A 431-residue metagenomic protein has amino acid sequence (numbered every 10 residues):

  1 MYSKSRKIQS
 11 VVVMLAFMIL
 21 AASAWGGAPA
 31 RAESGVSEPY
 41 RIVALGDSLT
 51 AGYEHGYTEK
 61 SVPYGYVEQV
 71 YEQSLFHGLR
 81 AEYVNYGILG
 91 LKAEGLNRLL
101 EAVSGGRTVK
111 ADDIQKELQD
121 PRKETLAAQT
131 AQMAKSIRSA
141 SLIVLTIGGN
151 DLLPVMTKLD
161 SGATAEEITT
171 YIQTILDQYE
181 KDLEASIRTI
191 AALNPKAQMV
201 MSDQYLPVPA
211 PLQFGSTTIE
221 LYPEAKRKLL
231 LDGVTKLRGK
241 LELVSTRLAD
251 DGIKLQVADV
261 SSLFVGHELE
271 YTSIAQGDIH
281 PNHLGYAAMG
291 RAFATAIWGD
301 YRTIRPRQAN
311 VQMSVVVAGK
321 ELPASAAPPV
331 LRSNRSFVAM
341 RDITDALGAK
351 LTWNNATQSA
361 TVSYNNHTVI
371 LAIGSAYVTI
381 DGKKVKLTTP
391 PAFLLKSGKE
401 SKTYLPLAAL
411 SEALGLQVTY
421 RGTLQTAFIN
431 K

Functional and structural regions predicted by a protein language model:
Y2-A32: Sec-dependent N-terminal signal peptides of Gram-positive bacterial secreted proteins and lipoproteins
W25-A32, R291, T295-K431: Primary recognition of N-terminal secretory signal peptides and signal-anchoring hydrophobic helices
R31-E38, K123-I143, I187-K196: Short amphipathic alpha-helices and their capping/turn segments at secondary-structure boundaries
R31-L100: Serine-esterase "nucleophile elbow" of acetyl-processing enzymes
R41-G46, T50, E82-G87, S141-T146 (+3 more regions): Structural recognition of the beta-strand scaffold that forms the well-ordered cores of secreted hydrolase catalytic
L89-K116, Y271-H280, N366: Charged, often glycine-rich, active-site loop that binds/positions anionic groups
E101-T174: Oxyanion-hole/transition-state-stabilizing segment in secreted/luminal serine hydrolases and related acyltransferases
P207-Q308: Catalytic His-Asp segment of secreted/periplasmic serine-dependent ester chemistry enzymes
